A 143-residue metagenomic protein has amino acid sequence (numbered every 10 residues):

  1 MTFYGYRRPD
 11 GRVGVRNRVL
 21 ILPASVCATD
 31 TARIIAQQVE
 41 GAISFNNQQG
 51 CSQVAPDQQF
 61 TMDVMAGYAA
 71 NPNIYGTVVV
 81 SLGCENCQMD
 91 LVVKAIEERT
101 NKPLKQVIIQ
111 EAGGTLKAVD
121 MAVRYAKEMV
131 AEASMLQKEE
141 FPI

Functional and structural regions predicted by a protein language model:
M1-I143: Metallocofactor- and cofactor-centric catalytic cores in central/energy metabolism, strongly enriched
